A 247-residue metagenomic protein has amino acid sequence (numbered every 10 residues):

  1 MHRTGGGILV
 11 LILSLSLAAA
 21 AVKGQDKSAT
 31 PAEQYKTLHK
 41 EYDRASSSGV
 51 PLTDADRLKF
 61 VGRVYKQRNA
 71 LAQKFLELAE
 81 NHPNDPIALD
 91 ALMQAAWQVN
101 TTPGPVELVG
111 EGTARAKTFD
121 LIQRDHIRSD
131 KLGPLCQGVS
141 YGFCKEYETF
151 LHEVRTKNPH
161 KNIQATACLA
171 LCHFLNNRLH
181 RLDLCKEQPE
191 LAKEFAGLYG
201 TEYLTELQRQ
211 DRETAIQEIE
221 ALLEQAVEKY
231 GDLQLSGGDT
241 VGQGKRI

Functional and structural regions predicted by a protein language model:
M1-G5: N-terminal secretory signal peptides that target proteins for export/translocation
G7-A18: Bacterial N-terminal signal peptides
A21-N69: N-terminal leader/linker segments that initiate helical-solenoid repeat arrays
P31, R68-A72, L89, A165 (+2 more regions): Start-of-helix signal in alpha-solenoid helical-repeat scaffolds, especially tetratricopeptide repeats
L78-A88, Q98-K117, L121-K145, V154-A165 (+2 more regions): Short solvent-exposed coil/turn linkers within tandem alpha-helical repeat scaffolds
